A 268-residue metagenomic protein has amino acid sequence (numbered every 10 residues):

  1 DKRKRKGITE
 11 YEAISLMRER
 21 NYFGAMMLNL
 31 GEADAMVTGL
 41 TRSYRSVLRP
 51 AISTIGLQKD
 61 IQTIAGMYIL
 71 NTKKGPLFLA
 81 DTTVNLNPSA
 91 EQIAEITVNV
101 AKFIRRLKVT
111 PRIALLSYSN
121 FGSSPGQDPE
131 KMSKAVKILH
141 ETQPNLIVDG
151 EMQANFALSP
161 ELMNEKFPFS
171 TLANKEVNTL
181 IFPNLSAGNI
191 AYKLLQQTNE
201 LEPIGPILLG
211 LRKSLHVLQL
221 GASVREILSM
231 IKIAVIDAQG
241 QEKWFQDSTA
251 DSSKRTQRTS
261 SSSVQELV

Functional and structural regions predicted by a protein language model:
D1-N174, N178-V268: Anion-binding alpha/beta catalytic cores of soluble intermediary-metabolism enzymes, centered on
